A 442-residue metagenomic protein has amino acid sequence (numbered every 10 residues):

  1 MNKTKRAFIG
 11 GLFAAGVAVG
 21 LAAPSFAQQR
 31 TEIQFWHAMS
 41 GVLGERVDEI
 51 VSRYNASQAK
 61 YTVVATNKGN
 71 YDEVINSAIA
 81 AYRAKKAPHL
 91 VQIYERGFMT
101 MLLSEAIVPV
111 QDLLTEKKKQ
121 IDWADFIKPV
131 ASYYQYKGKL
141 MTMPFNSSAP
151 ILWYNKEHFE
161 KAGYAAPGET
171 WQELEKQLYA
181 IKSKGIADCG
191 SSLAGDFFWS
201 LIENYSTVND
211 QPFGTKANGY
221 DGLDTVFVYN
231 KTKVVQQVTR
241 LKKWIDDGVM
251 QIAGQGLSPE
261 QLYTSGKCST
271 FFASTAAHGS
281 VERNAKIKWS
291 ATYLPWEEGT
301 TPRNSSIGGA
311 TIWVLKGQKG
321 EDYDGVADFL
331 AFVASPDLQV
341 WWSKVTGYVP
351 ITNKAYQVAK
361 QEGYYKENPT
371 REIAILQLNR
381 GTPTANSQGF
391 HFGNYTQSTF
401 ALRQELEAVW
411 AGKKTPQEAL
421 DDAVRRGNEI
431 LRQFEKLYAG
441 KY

Functional and structural regions predicted by a protein language model:
Q29-S40, Y61-T66, L90, M141 (+2 more regions): Short, well-ordered beta-strand elements
A38, V51, L201-N204, Q236-D328: Extracytoplasmic/periplasmic substrate-binding proteins
E49, R53-F126, Q135, E157-A162 (+6 more regions): Extracytoplasmic "Venus flytrap"/periplasmic binding protein-like
E95-I151, E175, I202-T207, K233 (+4 more regions): Hinge/lid segment of periplasmic solute-binding proteins
Q111-F126, Q211-Q236, R283-N284, P295-S305 (+3 more regions): Short, solvent-exposed loop/beta-turn-alpha elements that line the ligand-binding surface or hinge of extracytoplasmic
Y136-F145, P150, E175-T225, C268: Extracytoplasmic/periplasmic solute-binding protein
L178-Y179, G219-A253: Glycine-centered hinge/linker elements that transmit conformational signals in sensory and ligand-binding systems
T292, K344-Q404, A408, K436-Y442: Long, aromatic- and glycine/proline-rich binding clefts that accommodate carbohydrate-like moieties
